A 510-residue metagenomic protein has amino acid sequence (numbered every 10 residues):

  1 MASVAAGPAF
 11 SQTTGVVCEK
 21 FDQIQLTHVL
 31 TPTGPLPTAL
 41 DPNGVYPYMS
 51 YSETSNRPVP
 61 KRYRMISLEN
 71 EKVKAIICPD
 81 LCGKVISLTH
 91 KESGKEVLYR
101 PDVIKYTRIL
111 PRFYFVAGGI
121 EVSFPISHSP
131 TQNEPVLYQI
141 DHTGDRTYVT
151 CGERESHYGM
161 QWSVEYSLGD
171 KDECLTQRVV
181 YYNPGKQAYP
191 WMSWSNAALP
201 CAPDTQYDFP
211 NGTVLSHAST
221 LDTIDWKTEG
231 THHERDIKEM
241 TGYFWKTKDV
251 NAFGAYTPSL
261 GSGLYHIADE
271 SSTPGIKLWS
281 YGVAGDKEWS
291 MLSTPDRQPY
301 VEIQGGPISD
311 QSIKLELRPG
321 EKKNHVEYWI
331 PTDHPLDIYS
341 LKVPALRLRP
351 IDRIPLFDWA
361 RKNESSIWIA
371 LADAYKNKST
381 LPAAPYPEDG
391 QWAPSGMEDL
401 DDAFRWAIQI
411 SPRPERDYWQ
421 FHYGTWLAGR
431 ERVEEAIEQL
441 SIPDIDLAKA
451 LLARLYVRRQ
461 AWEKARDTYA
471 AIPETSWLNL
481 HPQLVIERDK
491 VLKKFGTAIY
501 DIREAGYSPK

Functional and structural regions predicted by a protein language model:
V16-Y48, Y63-E134: Acidic-aromatic substrate-binding/catalytic surfaces of carbohydrate-active enzymes
E19-V29, I66-L68, P79-L81, S87 (+3 more regions): A contiguous, surface-exposed recognition patch within enzymatic or periplasmic domains that forms
T33-P60, M65-E69, V116-C174, P190 (+2 more regions): Extended, loop-rich substrate-binding clefts of extracytoplasmic carbohydrate-active enzymes
I66-E71, I77, L137-I140, V179 (+1 more regions): Short Pro-Gly-centered flexible turn/kink motifs
N363, K378-Y386, P412-F421, P443-L451 (+1 more regions): Generic helix N-cap/helix-start motif at coil->alpha-helix transitions
T425, R454, E487-K490: Residue-level recognition of tetratricopeptide repeat
